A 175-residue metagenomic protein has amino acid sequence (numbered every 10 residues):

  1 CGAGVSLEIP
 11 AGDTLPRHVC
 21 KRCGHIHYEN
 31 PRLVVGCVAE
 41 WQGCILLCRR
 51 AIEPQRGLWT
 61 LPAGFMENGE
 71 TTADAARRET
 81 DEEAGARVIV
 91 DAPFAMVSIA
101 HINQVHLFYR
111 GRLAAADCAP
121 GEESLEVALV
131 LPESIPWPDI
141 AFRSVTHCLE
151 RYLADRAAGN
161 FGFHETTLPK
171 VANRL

Functional and structural regions predicted by a protein language model:
C1-C37: Acidic, metal-coordinating catalytic segment for phosphate/diphosphate chemistry, firing primarily on the Nudix
S6, K21, L46, E67 (+1 more regions): Nucleotide phosphate-binding site architecture
L15, N30-V34, E40-Q42, P54-R56 (+2 more regions): Short connector loops at helix/strand junctions that flank enzyme active sites, especially segments positioning acidic
R17, V38, L47, F108-R110 (+1 more regions): Conserved hydrophobic/aromatic beta-strand scaffold that supports enzyme active sites
R22, R50, A63, G111 (+1 more regions): Active-site donor-binding loop signature of nucleotide-sugar glycosyltransferases
E40-E82: Conserved Nudix-box catalytic region and its N-terminal flanking loop in Nudix hydrolases and closely related
M66-R151, D155-R156, N160-F161, A172-L175: Unchanged
E165-V171: Short, highly charged C-terminal tails/helix-capping segments
